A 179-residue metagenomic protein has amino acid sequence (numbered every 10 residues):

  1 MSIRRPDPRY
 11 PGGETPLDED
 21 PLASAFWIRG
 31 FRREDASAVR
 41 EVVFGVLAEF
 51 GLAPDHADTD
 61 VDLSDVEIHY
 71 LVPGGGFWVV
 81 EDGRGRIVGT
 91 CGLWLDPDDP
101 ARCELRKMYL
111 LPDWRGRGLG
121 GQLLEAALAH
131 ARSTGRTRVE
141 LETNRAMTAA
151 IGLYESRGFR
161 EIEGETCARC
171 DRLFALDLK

Functional and structural regions predicted by a protein language model:
S2, R9-Y10, F26, G45 (+2 more regions): C-terminal "cap" of GNAT-fold acetyltransferases
S2-I3, D18: The identity of the second residue at the extreme N-terminus of proteins
I3-R4, P8, I28, G83 (+5 more regions): Short, intrinsically disordered low-complexity segments
D7-Y10, D20: Intrinsic-disorder-associated, low-complexity terminal segments enriched in Asp/Asn/His/Tyr and depleted of Lys/Arg
L17, P21-L22, F26, G30-R106 (+5 more regions): Acetyl-CoA-dependent GNAT
R86, M108-E125, R132-T134, R138-V139 (+2 more regions): Conserved glycine-rich acetyl-CoA-binding loop
